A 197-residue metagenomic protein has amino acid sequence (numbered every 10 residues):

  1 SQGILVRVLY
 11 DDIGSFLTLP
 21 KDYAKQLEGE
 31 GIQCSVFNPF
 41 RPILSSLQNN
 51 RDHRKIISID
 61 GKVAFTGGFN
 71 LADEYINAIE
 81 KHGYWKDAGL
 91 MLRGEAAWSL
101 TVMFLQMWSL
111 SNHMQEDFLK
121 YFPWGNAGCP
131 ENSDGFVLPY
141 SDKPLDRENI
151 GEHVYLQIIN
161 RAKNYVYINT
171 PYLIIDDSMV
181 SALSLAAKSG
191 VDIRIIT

Functional and structural regions predicted by a protein language model:
S1-T197: Charged, low-complexity intrinsically disordered terminal segments
